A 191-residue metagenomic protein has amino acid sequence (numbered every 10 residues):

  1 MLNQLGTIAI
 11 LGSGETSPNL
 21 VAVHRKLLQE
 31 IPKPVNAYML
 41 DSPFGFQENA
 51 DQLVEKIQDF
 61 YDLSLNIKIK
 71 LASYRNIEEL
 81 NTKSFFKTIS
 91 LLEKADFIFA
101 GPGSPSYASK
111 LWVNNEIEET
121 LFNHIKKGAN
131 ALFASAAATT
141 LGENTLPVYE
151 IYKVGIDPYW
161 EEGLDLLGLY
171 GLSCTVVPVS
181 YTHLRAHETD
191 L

Functional and structural regions predicted by a protein language model:
M1, Q29-E30, N123, L164-G168 (+1 more regions): A general structural signal for short secondary-structure junctions and capping/turn motifs
M1-S106: Extended, subdomain-level signal for the structured scaffold at the beginning of enzyme domains
D41-P43, S173, P178, A186: Proline-rich low-complexity regions
L63-S64, I77, K110, Y152 (+1 more regions): Generic signature of intrinsically disordered, low-complexity segments enriched in small/polar residues
N81-T82, N114-E116: Short secondary-structure boundary micro-motifs
S109-W112, E118-Y181: Class I SAM-dependent methyltransferase SAM-binding "motif I" and its flanking Rossmann-like core
H183-L191: Single conserved hydrophobic/aromatic residue that forms the stacking wall/gate of nucleotide- or nucleobase-binding
